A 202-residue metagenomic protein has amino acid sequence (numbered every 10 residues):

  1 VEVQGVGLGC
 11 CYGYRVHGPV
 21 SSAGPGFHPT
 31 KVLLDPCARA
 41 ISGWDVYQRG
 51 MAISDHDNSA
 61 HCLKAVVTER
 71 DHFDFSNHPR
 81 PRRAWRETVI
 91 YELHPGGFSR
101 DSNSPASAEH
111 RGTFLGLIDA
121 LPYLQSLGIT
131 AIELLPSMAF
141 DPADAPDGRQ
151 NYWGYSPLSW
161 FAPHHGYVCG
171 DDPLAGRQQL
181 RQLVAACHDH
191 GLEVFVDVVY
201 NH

Functional and structural regions predicted by a protein language model:
V1-V3: Ligand-binding face of N-terminal immunoglobulin V-set domains in extracellular IgSF glycoproteins
G5-E92, S99-E109: The feature marks proteins involved in alpha-glucan
N77-R82, D119-G128, V184-H188: Short amphipathic alpha-helices and their capping/turn segments at secondary-structure boundaries
V89-Y91, I132-L134, V194-V196: Hydrophobic faces of well-ordered beta-strands that scaffold small-molecule active sites in alpha/beta enzyme cores
G96, S137-A139, V199-N201: Active-site beta-loop-alpha junctions enriched in small/polar residues
G96-I132: A conserved hydrophobic secondary-structure block that centers on an alpha-helix together with its immediately flanking
S104-T113, D144-D189: Aromatic- and acidic-residue-enriched carbohydrate-binding clefts of CAZyme catalytic domains
L124-A145, R149: Carboxylate/His-rich catalytic cores and anion/metal-binding grooves
